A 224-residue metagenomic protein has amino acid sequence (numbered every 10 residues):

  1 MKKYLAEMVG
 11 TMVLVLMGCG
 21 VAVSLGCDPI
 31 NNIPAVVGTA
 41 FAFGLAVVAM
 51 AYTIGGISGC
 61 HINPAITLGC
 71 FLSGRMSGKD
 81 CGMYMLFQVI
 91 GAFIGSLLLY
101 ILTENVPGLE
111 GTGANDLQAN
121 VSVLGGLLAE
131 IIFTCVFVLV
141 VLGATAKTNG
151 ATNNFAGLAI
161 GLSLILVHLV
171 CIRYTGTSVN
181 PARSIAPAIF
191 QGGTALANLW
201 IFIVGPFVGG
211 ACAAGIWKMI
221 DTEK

Functional and structural regions predicted by a protein language model:
M1-K224: Membrane-interface helix-loop junctions and terminal tails of multi-pass membrane proteins
